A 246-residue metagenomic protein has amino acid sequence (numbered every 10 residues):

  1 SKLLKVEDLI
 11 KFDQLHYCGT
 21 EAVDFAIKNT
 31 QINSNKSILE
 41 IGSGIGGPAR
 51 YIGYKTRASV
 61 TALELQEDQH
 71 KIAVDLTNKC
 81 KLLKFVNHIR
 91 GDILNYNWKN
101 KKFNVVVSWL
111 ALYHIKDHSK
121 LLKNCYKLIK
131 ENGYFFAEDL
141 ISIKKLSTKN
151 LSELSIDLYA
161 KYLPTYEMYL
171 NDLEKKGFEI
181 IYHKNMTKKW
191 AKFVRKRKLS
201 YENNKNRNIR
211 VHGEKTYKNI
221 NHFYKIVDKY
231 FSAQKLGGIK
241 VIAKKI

Functional and structural regions predicted by a protein language model:
K2, H16-S34: Conserved alpha-helix/loop element of class I SAM-dependent methyltransferases that forms part of the SAM/SAH-binding
L39-I41, I45-N95: Class I SAM-dependent methyltransferase SAM/SAH-binding core
Y96-V106: A short acidic, Gly/Pro-enriched loop at the edge of an enzyme's catalytic core that lines a small-molecule cofactor
V105-D117: A short SAM/SAH-binding and catalytic strip from SAM-dependent methyltransferases
S119-Y134: A short glycine-rich, Lys/Arg-flanked "PGG" loop and its adjoining helix->strand segment in the class I
L140-A160: Short, glycine-/aromatic-enriched active-site segment of Class I SAM-dependent methyltransferases
Y162-G177: Short alpha-helix
Y182-I246: Conserved Class I S-adenosyl-L-methionine
